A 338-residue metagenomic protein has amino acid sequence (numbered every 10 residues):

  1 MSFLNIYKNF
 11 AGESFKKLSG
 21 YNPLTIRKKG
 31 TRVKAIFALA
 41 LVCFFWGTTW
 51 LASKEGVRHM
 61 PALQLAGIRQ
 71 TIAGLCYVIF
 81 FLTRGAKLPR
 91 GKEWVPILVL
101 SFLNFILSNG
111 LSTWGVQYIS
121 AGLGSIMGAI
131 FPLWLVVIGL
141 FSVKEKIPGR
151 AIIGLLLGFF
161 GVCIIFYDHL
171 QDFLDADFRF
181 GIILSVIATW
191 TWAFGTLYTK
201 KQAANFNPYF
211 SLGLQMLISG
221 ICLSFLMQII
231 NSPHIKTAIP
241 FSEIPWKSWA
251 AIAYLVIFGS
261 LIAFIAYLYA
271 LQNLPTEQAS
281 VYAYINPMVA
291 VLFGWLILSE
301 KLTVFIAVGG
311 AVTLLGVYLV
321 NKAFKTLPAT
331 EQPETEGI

Functional and structural regions predicted by a protein language model:
S2, F10, F15, G20 (+6 more regions): Transmembrane alpha-helices of multi-pass small-molecule transport proteins
S2-G67, D175-K201, I221, F225 (+1 more regions): Glycine-/small-residue-enriched transmembrane alpha-helix faces in small-molecule transporters and effluxers
K34-A38, Q64-I79, V99, R150-F160 (+3 more regions): Hydrophobic alpha-helical transmembrane segments of multi-pass integral membrane proteins, especially transporters
F45, T49-M60, I72, N109-I119 (+6 more regions): Juxtamembrane C-cap of transmembrane helices in multi-pass membrane transport proteins
F45, T49-W50, V78-G128, I138 (+2 more regions): Specific transmembrane alpha-helical segments of multi-pass solute transporters/efflux pumps, especially DMT/EamA
S53-H59, Q117, F166-F178, I230-W246 (+1 more regions): Membrane-interface helix termini and inter-helical loops of multi-pass transporters
Q64-L75, L103-N104, S112-L155, A188 (+1 more regions): Specific alpha-helical transmembrane segments that line the substrate/conduction pathway and gating interfaces
Y77, L98, I147-H169, L223 (+3 more regions): Hydrophobic transmembrane alpha-helices of multi-pass small-molecule transport proteins
